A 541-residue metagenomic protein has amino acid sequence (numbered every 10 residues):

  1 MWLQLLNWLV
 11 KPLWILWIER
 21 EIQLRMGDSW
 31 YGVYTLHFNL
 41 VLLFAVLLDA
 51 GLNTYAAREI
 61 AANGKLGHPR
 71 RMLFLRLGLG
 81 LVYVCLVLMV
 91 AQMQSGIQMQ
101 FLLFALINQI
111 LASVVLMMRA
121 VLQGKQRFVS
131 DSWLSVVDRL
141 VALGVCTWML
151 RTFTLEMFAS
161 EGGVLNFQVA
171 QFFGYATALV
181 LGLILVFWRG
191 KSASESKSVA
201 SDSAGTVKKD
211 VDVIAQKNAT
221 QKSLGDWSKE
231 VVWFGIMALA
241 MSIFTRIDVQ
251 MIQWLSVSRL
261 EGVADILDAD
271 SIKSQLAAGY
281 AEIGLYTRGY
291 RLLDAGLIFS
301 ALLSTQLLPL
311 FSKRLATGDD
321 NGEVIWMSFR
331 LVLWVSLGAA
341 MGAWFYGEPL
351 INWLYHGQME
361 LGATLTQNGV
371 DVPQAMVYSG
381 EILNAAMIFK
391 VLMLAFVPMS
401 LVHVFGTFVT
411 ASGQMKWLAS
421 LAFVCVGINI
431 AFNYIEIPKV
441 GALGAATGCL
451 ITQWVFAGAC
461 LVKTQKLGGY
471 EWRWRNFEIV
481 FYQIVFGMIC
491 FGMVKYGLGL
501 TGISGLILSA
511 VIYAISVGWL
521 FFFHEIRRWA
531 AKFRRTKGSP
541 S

Functional and structural regions predicted by a protein language model:
M1-N53, V84, L88, N108-Q109 (+3 more regions): Signature of the first transmembrane helix
W2-I15, D138, F167-V186, A215-S312 (+3 more regions): Transmembrane helical elements of multi-pass membrane transporters/channels
L9, L48, L73-M99, W148 (+2 more regions): Alpha-helical transmembrane segments of multi-pass membrane transport and lipid-handling proteins
I15, E19, L48-G64, L293-F329 (+1 more regions): Helix-loop junctions and terminal segments of transmembrane helices in multi-pass membrane transport/translocation
L24-L36, A62-R71, V84-I110, F153-Q168 (+2 more regions): Membrane-interface helix-capping segments at transmembrane helix termini in multi-pass transporters
E59, G64, L111-L134, I388-V424: Membrane-interface junctions at transmembrane-helix termini in multi-pass inner-membrane proteins
L103-L106, W133-A193, D202, K229-E230 (+4 more regions): Hydrophobic alpha-helical transmembrane segments
E195-I214, V257, F491-S541: Membrane-proximal transmembrane or re-entrant/amphipathic helices at the cytosolic face
